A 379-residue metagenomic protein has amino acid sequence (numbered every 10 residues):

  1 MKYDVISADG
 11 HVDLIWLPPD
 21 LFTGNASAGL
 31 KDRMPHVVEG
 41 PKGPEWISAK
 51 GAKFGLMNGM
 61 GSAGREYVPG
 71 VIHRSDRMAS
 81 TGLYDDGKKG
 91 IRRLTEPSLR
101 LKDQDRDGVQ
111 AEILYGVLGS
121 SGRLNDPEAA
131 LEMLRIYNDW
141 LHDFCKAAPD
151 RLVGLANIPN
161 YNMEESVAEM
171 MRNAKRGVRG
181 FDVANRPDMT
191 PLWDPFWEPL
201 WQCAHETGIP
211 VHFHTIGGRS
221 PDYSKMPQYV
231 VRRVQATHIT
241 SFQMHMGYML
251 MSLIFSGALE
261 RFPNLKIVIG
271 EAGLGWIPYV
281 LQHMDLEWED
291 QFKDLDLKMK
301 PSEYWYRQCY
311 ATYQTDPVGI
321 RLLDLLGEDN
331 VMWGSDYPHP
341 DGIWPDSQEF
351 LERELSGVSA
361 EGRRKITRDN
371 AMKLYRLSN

Functional and structural regions predicted by a protein language model:
K2-D4, I15-I91, T95-R106, Q110-A111 (+9 more regions): Mid-to-C-terminal alpha-helical segments outside catalytic/metal-binding sites
V5-A8, E112-L114, V153-A156, F181-V183 (+4 more regions): Hydrophobic faces of well-ordered beta-strands that scaffold small-molecule active sites in alpha/beta enzyme cores
H11, P187, I216-G217, G273 (+1 more regions): Catalytic metal-binding/acid-base residues of hydrolase active sites
H11, W16, V117, R186 (+1 more regions): Flexible loop residues that form catalytic and substrate-binding hotspots at small-molecule/glycan-binding clefts
H73-M249: Active-site gating/metal-coordination segments in enzymes
R176-G180, H205-P210, R232, F262-L265 (+2 more regions): Glycine-enriched alpha-helix->loop->beta-strand junction motifs that scaffold or abut catalytic
V211, T215-R219, I254-S302: Aromatic-lined glycan-binding groove of carbohydrate-active enzymes
T240-M249, Q291-I320: Aromatic-anchored helix/helix-loop segment that forms the rim or "lid" of small-molecule/cofactor binding pockets
